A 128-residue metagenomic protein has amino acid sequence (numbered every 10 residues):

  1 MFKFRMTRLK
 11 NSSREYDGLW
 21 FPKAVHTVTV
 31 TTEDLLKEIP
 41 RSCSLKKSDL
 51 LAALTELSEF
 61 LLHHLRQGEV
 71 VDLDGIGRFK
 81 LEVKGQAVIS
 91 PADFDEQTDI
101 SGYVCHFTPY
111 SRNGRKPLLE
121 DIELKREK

Functional and structural regions predicted by a protein language model:
M1-A52, S58-K128: Strongly charged
